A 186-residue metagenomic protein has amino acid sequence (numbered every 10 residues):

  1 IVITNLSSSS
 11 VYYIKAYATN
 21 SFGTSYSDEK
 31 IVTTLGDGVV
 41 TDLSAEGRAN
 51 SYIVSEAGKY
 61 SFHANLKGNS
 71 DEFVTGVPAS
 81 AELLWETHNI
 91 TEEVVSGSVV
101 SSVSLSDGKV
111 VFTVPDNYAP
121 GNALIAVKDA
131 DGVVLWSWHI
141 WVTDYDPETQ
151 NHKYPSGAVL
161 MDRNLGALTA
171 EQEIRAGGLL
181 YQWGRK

Functional and structural regions predicted by a protein language model:
I1-D42, R48-S80, L84-S104, V111-T113 (+4 more regions): Short, surface-exposed linear motifs at loops/turns and structural transition points
L35, N65, K128, T143 (+2 more regions): Structured loops at beta-to-helix junctions and adjacent beta-edge loops in soluble globular domains
T87, W138-I140, R185: Intrinsic disorder/low-complexity segments enriched in polar/charged and small flexible residues
S102-G108, K153-S156: Short, ordered beta-strand-loop transition motifs
L135, W141-V142, P155: Beta-strand-rich solenoidal segments
P147-K186: A short glycine-rich, aromatic-capped structural motif
